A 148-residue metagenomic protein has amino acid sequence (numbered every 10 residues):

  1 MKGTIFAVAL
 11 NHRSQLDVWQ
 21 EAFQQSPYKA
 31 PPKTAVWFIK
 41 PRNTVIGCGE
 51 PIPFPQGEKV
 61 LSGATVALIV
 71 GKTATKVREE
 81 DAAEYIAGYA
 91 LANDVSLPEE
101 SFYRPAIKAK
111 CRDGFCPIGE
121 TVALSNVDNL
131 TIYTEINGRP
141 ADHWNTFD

Functional and structural regions predicted by a protein language model:
K2-D148: Glycine-enriched loop-and-adjacent helix/strand subsegments that border the catalytic/binding cleft of enzyme cores
